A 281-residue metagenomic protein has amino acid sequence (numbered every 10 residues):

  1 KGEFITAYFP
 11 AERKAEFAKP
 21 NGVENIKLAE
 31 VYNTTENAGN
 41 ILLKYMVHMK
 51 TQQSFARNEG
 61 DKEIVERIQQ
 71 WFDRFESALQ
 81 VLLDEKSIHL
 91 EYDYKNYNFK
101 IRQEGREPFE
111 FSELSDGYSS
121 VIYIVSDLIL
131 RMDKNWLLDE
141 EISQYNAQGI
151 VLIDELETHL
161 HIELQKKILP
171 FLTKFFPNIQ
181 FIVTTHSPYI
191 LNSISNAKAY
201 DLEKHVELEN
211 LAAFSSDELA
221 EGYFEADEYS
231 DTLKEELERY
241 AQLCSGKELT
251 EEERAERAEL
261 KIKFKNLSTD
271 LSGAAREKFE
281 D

Functional and structural regions predicted by a protein language model:
K1, F75-K86, L128, M132 (+2 more regions): Hydrophobic, Leu/Ile/Phe/Ala-enriched alpha-helical segments that form helix-helix packing faces
K1-L82, A220, E225, L237-A241: Coupling/switch segment of ABC-type P-loop NTPase heads
V65-D73, Y118, S230, T250 (+1 more regions): Generic detection of long, well-ordered alpha-helical segments
Q80, D84-E85, P177, E225 (+1 more regions): Residue-level recognition of short, structured coil/turn motifs that connect secondary structure elements
L83-L90, W136, A275: Long, hydrophobic, amphipathic alpha-helical segments used as structural scaffolds
K86-R102: Long, charged, glycine-rich C-terminal linkers/tails
Y97-Y229: Switch/communication elements of ASCE P-loop NTPase nucleotide-binding domains
K166, L208-D281: Acidic, Mg2+-coordinating catalytic modules of nucleic-acid enzymes
